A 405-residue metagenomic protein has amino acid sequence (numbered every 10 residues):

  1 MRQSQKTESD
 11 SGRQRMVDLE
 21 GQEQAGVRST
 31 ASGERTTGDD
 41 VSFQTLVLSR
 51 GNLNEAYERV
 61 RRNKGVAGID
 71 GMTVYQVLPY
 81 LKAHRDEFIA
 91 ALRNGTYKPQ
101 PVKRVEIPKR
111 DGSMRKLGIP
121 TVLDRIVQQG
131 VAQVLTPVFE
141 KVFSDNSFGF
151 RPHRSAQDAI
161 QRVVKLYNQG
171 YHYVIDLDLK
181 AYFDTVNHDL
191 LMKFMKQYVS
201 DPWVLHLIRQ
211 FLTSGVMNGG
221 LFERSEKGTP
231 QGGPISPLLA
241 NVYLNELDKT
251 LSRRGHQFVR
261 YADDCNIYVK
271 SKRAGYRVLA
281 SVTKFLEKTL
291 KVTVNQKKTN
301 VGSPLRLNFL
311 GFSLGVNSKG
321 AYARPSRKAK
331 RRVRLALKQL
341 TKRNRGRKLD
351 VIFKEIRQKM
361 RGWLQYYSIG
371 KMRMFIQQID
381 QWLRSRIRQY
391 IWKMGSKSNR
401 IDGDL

Functional and structural regions predicted by a protein language model:
M1-D86: Non-catalytic, polymerase-adjacent accessory regions of viral genome-replication enzymes
L46, A67-V74, L78, P120 (+10 more regions): Conserved phosphate/pyrophosphate-binding and hydrolysis machinery centered on Walker-type P-loop NTPases, extending
L48-G51, P101-V105, L212, D350-Y366 (+1 more regions): Core structural elements
A91-E106, R110, V142-R306: Conserved polymerase palm-domain catalytic core
D111-P120, D124-Q129: Glycine-rich active-site/cofactor-binding loop and its immediate structural neighborhood
Q128-N146: Electropositive, glycine- and tryptophan-enriched low-complexity nucleic-acid-binding patches
T213, T289-E355, K359-R361: A conserved non-catalytic segment of reverse transcriptases and RNA-directed RNA polymerases corresponding to the late
R373-L405: A terminal-accessory region detector
